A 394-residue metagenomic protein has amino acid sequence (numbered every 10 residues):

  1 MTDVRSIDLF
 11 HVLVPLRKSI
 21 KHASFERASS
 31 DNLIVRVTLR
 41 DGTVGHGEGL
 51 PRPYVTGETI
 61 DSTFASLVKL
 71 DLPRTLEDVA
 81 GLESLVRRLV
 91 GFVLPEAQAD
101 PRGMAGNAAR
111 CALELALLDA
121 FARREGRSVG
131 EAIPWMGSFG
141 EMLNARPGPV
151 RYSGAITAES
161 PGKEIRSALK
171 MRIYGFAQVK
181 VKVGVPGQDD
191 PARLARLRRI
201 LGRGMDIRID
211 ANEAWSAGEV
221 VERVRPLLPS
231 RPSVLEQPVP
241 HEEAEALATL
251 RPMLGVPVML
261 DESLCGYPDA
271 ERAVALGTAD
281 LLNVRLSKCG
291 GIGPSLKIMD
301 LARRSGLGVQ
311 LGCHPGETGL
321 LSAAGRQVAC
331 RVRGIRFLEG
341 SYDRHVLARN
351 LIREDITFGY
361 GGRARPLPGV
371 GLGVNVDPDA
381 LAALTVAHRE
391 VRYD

Functional and structural regions predicted by a protein language model:
M1-G57, R344-R349, V391: Structured beta-strand/loop patches that form or line metal/cofactor-binding pockets in enzymes
S6, T38-R40, V44-E125: Metal- or metallocofactor-binding catalytic centers and their adjacent structured scaffolds across diverse enzyme
I7, H345-D394: C-terminal extensions of enzymes
V35, G42, L113, G126 (+8 more regions): Conserved, mostly hydrophobic/aromatic
E131-L254: Metal-dependent enolase-superfamily TIM-barrel catalytic cores that perform enediolate-based chemistry
E242-P257, L264-R363: Shared catalytic-loop signature of beta/alpha-barrel
